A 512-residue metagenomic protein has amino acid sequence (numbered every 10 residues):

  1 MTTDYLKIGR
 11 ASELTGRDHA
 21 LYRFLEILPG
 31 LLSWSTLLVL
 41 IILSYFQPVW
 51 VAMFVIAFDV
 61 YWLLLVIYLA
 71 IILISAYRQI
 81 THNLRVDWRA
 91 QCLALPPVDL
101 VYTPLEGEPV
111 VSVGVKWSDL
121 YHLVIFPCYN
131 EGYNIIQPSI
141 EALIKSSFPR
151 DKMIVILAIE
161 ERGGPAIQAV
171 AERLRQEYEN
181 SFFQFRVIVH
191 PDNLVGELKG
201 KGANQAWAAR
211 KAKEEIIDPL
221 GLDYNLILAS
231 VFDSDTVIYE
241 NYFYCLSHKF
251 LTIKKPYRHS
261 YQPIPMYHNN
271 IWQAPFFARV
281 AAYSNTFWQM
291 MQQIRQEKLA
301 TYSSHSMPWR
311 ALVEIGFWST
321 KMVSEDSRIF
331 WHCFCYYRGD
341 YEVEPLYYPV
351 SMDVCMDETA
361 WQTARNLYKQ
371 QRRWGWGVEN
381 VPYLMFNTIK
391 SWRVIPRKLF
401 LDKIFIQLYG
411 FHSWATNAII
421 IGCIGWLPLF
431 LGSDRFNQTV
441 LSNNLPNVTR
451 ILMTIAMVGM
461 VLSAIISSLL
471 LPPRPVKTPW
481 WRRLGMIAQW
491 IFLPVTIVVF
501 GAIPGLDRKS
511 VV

Functional and structural regions predicted by a protein language model:
M1-V111, G501-R508: N-terminal membrane-anchoring/stem segments of glycan-assembly enzymes
T2-I8, P275, W288-Q289, L384: Basic, amphipathic N-terminal segments
S12-L32, G107-I136, L198, W392-I419 (+1 more regions): Loop-to-transmembrane boundary segments
T36-A76, I406-K509: Membrane-embedded multi-pass helical conduit in multi-pass membrane proteins, especially envelope-biosynthetic
S75-V86, L220, Y383-K390, L427 (+1 more regions): Structured alpha-helical bundle/scaffold domains in large eukaryotic membrane-trafficking regulators
R78-E379: Internal catalytic domains of large membrane-associated glycosyltransferases
M153, D507-V512: Membrane-interface alpha-helices
F334-I420, I424-V440, I497: C-terminal catalytic/acceptor-binding lobe
